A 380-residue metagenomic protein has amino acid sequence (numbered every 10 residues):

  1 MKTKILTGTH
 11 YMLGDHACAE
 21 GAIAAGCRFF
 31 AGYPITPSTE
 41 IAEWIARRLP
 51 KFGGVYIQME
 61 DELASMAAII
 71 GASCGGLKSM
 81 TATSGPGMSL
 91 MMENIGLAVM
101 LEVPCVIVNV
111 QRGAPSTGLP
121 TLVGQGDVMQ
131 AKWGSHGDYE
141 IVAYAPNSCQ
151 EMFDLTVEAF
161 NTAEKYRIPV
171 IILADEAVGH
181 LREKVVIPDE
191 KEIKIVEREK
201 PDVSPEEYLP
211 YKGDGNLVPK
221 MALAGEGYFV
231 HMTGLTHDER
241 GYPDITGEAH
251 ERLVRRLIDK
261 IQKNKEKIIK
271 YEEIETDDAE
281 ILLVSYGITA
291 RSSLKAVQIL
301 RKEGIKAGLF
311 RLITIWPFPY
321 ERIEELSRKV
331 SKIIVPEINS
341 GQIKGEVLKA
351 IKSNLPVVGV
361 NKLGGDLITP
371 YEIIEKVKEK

Functional and structural regions predicted by a protein language model:
M1-W133, E140, V157, E176 (+3 more regions): Thiamine diphosphate
T3-G14, I168-K380: Flexible, low-complexity linker and terminal segments
N109, A145-S148, I172-E176: Short, structured patches in soluble enzyme cores that scaffold and shape functional sites
W133-G137, E275-T276: Short, flexible turn/loop "capping" segments at secondary-structure junctions
G137-E140, D238: Flexible glycine/proline-enriched surface loops and loop-helix/loop-strand junctions
Y139-E151: Flexible, glycine/proline-enriched loop segments at strand-loop-helix junctions that form or flank small-ligand binding
M152-L155, F160-T162: Conserved beta-strand/loop scaffold segments within soluble protein domains that form the structured core and edges
N161-P169: Secondary-structure boundary elements
